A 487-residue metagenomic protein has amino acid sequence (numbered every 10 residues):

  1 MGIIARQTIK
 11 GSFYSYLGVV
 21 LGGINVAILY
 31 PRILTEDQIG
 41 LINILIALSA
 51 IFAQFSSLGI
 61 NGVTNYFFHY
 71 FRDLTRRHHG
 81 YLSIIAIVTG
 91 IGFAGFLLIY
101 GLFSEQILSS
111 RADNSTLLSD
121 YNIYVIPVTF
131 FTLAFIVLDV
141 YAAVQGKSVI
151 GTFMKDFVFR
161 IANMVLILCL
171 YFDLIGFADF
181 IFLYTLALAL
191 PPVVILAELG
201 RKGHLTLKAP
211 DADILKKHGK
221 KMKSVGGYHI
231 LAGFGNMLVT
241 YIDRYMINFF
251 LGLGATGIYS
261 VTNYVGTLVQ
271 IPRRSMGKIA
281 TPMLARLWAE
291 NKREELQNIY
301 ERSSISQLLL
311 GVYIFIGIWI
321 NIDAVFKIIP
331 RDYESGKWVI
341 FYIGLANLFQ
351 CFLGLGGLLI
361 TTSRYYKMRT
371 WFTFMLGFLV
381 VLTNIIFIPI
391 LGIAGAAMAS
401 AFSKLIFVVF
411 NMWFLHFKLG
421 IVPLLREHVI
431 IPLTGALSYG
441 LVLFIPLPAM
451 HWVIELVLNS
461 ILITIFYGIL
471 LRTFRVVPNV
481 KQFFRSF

Functional and structural regions predicted by a protein language model:
M1-I4, T116-L117, F177-L183, I195-T240 (+4 more regions): Interhelical loop/hinge segments that connect adjacent transmembrane helices in multipass membrane
G2-N65, F93-G101, V128, S224-G254: Signature of the first transmembrane helix
A5, F67, F131-M154, G344-L376 (+1 more regions): Membrane-interface junctions at transmembrane-helix termini in multi-pass inner-membrane proteins
Q7-G23, L183-L199, L215-R286, S306 (+2 more regions): Transmembrane helical elements of multi-pass membrane transporters/channels
S57-D73, V144, T262-S304, L308-G311 (+1 more regions): Helix-loop junctions and terminal segments of transmembrane helices in multi-pass membrane transport/translocation
S104-V125, L309, I318-L348, G354: Interfacial segments at transmembrane-helix termini and the short loops linking adjacent helices
F153-C169, D173-G203, F374-L379, I393-F414 (+2 more regions): Hydrophobic alpha-helical transmembrane segments
F444-F487: Membrane-proximal transmembrane or re-entrant/amphipathic helices at the cytosolic face
